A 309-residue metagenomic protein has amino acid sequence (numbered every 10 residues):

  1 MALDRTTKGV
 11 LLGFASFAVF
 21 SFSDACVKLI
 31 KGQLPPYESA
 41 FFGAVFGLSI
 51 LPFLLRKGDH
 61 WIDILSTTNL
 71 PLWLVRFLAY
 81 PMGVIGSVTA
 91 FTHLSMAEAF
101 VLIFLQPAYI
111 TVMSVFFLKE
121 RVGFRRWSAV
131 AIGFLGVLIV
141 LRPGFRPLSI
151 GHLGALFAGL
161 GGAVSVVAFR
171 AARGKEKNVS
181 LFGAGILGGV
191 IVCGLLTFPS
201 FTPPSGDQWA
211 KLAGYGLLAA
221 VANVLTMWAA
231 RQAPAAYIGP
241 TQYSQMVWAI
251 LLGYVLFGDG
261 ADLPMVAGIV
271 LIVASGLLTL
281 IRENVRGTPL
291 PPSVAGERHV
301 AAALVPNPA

Functional and structural regions predicted by a protein language model:
M1-A15, L48-V75, F124, E176 (+3 more regions): Membrane-interface interhelical linkers
M1-E38, P147-A171, P291-A309: Glycine-/small-residue-enriched transmembrane alpha-helix faces in small-molecule transporters and effluxers
D4-G9, F41, L65-N69, V137 (+3 more regions): Juxtamembrane helix-entry segments on the extracytoplasmic side of multipass membrane proteins
A18-F22, C26, L74-T89, F157-A168 (+3 more regions): Hydrophobic alpha-helical transmembrane segments of multi-pass membrane transport proteins, especially secondary
T89, P107-S128, V247-V266: C-terminal transmembrane-helix exit sites in multi-pass transporters
F100-L105, A172-L187, N223-Y254: Helix-helix packing/entry segments at the starts of transmembrane helices
R125-L141, G162, P264-E283: Hydrophobic transmembrane alpha-helices of multi-pass small-molecule transport proteins
V247-A309: C-terminal-most transmembrane helix of multi-pass membrane proteins
